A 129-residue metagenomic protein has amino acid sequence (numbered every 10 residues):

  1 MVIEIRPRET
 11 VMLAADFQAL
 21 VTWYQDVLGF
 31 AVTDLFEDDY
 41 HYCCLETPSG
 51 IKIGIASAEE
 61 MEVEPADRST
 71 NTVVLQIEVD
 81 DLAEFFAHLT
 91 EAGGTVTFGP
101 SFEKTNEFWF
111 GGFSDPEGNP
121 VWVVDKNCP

Functional and structural regions predicted by a protein language model:
M1-E9, A31-I77, F86-S114, D125-P129: Vicinal oxygen chelate
A14-D16, T105: Conserved beta-strand-loop-alpha-helix junction that forms the acyl-donor binding cleft
A19, D81-F86: Short, conserved charged micro-motifs
L20-Q25, L89, G118: Conserved active-site tyrosine of GNAT-family acetyltransferases
D115-V121: Short, glycine-anchored, charge-dense loop/turn motifs used at functional sites
